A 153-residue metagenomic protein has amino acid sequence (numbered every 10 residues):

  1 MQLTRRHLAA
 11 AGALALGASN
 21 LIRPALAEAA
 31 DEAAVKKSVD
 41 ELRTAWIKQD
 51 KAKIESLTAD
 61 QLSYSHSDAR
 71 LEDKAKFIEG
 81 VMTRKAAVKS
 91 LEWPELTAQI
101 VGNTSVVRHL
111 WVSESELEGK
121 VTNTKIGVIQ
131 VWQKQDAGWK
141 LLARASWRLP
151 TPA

Functional and structural regions predicted by a protein language model:
M1-L3, H7, A11-N20: N-terminal secretory signal peptides
A9-A15, L26-S56, S63-A153: A beta-strand edge to alpha-helix "cap/lid" segment located at domain peripheries
I22-P24: N-terminal signal peptide c-region/cleavage motif recognized by signal peptidases
